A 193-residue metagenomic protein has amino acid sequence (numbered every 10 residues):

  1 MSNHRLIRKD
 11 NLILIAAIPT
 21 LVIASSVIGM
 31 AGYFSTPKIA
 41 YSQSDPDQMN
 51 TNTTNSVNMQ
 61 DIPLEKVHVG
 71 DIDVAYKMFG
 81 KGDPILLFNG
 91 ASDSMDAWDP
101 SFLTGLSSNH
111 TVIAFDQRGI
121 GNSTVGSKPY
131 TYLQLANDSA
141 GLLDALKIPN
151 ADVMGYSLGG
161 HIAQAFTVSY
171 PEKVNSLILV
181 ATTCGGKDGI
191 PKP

Functional and structural regions predicted by a protein language model:
R5-T20: N-terminal Sec-pathway targeting helices
L14-I15, M30-L86, S108-H110: Alpha/beta-hydrolase fold catalytic core
V69-T124: Conserved HGGG/HGGXW glycine-rich cap/lid loop of the alpha/beta-hydrolase fold
L87-A91, S157, T182: Glycine-rich His-Gly loop
A97-W98, S123-P129, D188-P191: Conserved catalytic-core motifs of eukaryotic protein kinase domains, centered on the activation segment
A114, I120-M154: Active-site loop/oxyanion-hole signature of alpha/beta-hydrolase fold enzymes
G160-P171: Short glycine-enriched nucleophile-adjacent loop and the immediately C-terminal alpha-helix near the catalytic center
V168-S169, N175-P193: Flexible "cap/lid" loop of the alpha/beta hydrolase fold
